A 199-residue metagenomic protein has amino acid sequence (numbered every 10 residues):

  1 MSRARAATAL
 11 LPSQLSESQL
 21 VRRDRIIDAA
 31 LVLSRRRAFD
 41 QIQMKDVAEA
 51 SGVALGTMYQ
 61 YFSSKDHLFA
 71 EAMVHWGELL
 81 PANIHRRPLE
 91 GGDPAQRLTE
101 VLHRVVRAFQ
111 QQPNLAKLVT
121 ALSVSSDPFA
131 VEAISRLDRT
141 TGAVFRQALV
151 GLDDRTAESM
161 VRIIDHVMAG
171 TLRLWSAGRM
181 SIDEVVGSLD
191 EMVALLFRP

Functional and structural regions predicted by a protein language model:
M1-V21: N-terminal intrinsically disordered/low-complexity leader segments
Q19-A30, V47, L68, A72-L80: Generic hydrophobic, amphipathic alpha-helix propensity
R25, L33-H67: Helix-turn-helix
I26-S34, V105, M168: Short hydrophobic clusters on alpha-helical segments that form packing/core surfaces in small helical domains
E71, H85-Q111, I164, V186: Hydrophobic alpha-helical connector segments
E78-P81, D127-I163, E184-A194: Amphipathic alpha-helical packing segments from all-alpha helical-bundle domains
R107-A108, Q147, D165-D183, A194-P199: Amphipathic C-terminal alpha-helical segment
R107-R146, V150, R173-A177: Short secondary-structure transition hinges
